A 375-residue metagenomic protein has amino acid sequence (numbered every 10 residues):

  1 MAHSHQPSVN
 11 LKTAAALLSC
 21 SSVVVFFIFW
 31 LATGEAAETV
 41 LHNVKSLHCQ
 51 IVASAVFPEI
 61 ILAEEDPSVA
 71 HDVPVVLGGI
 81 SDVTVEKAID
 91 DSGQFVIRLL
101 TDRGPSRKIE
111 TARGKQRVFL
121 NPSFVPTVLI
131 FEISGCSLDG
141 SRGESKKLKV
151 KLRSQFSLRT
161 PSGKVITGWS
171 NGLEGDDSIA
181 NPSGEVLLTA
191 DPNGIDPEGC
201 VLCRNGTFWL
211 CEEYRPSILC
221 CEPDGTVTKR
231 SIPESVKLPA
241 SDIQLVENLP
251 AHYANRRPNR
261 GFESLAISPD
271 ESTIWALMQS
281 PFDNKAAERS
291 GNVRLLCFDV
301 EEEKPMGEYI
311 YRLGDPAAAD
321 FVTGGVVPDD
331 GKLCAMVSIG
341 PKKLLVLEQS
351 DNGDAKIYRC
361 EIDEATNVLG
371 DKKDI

Functional and structural regions predicted by a protein language model:
M1-L11: N-terminal secretory signal peptides that target proteins for export/translocation
S4, A15-L18: Compositionally biased, low-complexity segments
Q6, A32-E35: Exposed, low-complexity/repetitive linear segments and helix-based recognition motifs, biased toward charged/polar
S8, S22-V24, T39, T226: Detector for intrinsically disordered, low-structure N-terminal pre-sequences
T13-A16, L31: Intrinsically disordered, low-complexity repeat segments enriched in small/polar residues
S19-W30: Bacterial N-terminal signal peptides
G34-I375: Sequence/structural signature of beta-propeller domains
